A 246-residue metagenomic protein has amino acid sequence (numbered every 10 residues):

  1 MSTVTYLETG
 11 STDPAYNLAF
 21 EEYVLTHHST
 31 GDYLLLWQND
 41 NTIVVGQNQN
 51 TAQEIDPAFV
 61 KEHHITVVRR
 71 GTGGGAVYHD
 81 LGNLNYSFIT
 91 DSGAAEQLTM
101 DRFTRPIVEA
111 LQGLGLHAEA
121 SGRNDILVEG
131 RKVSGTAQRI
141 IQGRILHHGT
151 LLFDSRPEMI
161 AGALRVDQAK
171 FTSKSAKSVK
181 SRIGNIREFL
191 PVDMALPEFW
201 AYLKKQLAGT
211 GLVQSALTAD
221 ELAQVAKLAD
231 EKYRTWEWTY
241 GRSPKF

Functional and structural regions predicted by a protein language model:
M1-E54, Q138, R182-P191, A195-F246: Active-site loop/lid in soluble adenylation, ligation, and acyl-transfer enzymes
L34-Q38, V77, A118-A120: Short beta-strand
Q47, G74-G75, T136, T150: Gly/Ser/Thr-rich helix-start
Q49, G71, F88-S92: Short, histidine-centered active-site or binding-site loop motifs used for metal coordination, general acid-base
I55-R69, R131, T136: Short, hydrophobic/aliphatic alpha-helical segments
E62-S87: A glycine-rich, hydrophobic loop/mini-helix early in the fold
L81, N85-V192, F199, L203 (+1 more regions): Catalytic beta-strand/loop module used to bind and position nucleotide/cofactor moieties in cofactor-attachment
